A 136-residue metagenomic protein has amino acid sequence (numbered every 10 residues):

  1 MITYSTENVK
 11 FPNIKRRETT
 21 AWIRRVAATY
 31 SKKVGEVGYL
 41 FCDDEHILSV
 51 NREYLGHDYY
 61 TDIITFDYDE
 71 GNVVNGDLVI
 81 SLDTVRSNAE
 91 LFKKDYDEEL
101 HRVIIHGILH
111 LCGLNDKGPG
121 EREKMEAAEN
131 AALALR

Functional and structural regions predicted by a protein language model:
M1-H101, C112-R136: An acidic/histidine-cluster motif and surrounding catalytic segment that typifies divalent-metal-assisted enzyme active
L109: Conserved ATP-binding N-box helix of the HATPase_c
